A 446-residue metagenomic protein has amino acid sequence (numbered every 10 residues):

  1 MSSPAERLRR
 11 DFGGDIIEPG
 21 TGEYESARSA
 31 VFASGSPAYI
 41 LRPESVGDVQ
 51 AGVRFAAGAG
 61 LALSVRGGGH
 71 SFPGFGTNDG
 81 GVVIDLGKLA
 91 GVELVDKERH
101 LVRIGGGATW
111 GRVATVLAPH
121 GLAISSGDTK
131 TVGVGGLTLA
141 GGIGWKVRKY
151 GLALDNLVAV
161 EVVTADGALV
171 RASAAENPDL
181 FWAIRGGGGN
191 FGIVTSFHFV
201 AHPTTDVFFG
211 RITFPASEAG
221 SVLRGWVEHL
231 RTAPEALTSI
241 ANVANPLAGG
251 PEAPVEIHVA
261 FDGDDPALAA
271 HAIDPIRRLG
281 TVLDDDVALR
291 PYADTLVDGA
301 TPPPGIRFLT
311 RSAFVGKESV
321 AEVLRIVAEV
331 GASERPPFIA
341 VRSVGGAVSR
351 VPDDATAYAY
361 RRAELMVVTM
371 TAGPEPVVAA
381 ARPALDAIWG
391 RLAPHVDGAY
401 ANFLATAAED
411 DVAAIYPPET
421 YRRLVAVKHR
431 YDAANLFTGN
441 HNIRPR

Functional and structural regions predicted by a protein language model:
M1-R446: Soluble FAD-dependent oxygen oxidases
